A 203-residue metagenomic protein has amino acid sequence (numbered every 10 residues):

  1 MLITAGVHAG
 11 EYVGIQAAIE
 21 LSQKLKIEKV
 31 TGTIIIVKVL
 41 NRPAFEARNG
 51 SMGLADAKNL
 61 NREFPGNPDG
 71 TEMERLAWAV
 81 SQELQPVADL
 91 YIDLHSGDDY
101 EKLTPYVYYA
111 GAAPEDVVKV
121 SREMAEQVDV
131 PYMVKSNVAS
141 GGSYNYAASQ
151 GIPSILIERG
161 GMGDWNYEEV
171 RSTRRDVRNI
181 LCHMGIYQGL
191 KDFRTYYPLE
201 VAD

Functional and structural regions predicted by a protein language model:
M1-D203: Structured catalytic-domain cores with a bias toward divalent-metal coordination
